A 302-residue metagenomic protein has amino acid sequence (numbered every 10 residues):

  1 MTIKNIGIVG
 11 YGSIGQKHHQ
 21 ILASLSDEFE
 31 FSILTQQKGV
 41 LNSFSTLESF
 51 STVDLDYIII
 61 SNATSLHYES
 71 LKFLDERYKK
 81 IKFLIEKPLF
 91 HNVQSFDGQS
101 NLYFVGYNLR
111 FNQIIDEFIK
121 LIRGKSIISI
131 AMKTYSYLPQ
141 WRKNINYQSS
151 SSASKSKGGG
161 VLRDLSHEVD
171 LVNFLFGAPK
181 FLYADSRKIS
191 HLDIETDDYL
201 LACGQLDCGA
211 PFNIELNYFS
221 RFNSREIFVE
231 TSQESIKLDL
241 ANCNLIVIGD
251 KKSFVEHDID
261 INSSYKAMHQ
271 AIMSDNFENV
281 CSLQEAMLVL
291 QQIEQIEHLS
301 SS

Functional and structural regions predicted by a protein language model:
M1, V9, Y57-N62, K72-D75 (+2 more regions): C-terminal helix-rich "cap/oligomerization" subdomain common to oxidoreductases
M1-L41, V53: N-terminal Rossmann-like dinucleotide-binding module
F44-D54, K120: Short amphipathic alpha-helix with an adjacent loop that forms part of the alpha/beta core around
Y57-T64, Y68-R110: Beta-strand-loop-alpha-helix segment that lines the small-molecule cofactor/substrate pocket of alpha/beta enzymes
N112-Y183, S190: Predominantly a Rossmann-like dinucleotide-binding segment in NAD(P)-dependent oxidoreductases
R163, V169-C243, H269-N276: Contiguous beta-strand/loop segments that form the cofactor/metal-binding neighborhood of enzyme cores
E256-Q270, C281: Active-site loop of classical SDR/Rossmann-like NAD(P)-dependent oxidoreductases, centered on the catalytic Tyr-X3-Lys
